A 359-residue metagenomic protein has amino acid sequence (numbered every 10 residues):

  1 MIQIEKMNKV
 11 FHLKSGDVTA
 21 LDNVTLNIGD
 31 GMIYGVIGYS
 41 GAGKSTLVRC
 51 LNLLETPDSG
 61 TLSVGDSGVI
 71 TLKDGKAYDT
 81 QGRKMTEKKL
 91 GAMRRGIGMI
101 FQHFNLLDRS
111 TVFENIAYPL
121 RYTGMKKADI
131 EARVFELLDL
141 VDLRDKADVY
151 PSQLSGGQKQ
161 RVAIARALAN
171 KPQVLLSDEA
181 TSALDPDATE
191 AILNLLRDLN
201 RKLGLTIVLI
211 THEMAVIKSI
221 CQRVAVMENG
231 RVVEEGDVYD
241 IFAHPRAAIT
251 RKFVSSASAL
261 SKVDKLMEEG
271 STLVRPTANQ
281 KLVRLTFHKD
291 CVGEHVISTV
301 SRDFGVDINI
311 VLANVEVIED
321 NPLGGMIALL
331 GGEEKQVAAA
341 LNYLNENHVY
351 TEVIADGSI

Functional and structural regions predicted by a protein language model:
L13, V69-G98, Y122, K127 (+1 more regions): ABC ATPase NBD coupling module
I37-Y39: The feature captures the beta-strand-to-loop junction immediately N-terminal to the Walker
N52: Helix-to-loop junction immediately C-terminal to a conserved catalytic motif
G68-T71, A117, R121, A128-D145: Conserved ABC ATPase "signature" region
V149-S152, A169-N170: Conserved signature/switch motifs of ABC ATPase nucleotide-binding domains
I217-S219: A short, surface-exposed alpha-helical micro-motif characterized by mixed small hydrophobic and charged/polar residues
E235-G236, H244: ABC ATPase "signature
